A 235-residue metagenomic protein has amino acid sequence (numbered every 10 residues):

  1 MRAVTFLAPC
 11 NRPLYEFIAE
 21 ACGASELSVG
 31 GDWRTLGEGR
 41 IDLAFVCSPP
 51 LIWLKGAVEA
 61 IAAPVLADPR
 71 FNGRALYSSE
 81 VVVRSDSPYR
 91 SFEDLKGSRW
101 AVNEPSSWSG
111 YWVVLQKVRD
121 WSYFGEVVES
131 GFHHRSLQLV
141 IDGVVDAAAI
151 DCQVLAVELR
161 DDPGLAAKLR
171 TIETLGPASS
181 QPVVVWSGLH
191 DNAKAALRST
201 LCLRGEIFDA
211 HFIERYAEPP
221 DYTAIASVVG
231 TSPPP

Functional and structural regions predicted by a protein language model:
M1-A21, G73-L137, D209-E218, Y222-T223 (+1 more regions): Bilobed "Venus flytrap"/periplasmic-binding protein-like clamshell domains and structurally analogous long
M1-W53: Extracytoplasmic small-molecule ligand-binding "clamshell" domains of the periplasmic binding protein/Venus flytrap
A24, V58-A62, V127: Active-site regions of enzymes building and remodeling cell-envelope glycoconjugates
E26-E38, L66, E126-L139, S179: Short helix-initiation/N-cap motifs at beta->coil->alpha
L36-D94: Acidic, polar ligand-binding/catalytic clefts
F45-A57, I141, D146-A167: A ligand-binding cleft/hinge motif common to bilobed small-molecule-binding domains
L54-G56, R70-Y77, W112, L137-L139 (+2 more regions): Short, charged, surface-exposed secondary-structure boundary motifs
A63-E80, P163-S199, I213-S227: Periplasmic-binding protein-like
